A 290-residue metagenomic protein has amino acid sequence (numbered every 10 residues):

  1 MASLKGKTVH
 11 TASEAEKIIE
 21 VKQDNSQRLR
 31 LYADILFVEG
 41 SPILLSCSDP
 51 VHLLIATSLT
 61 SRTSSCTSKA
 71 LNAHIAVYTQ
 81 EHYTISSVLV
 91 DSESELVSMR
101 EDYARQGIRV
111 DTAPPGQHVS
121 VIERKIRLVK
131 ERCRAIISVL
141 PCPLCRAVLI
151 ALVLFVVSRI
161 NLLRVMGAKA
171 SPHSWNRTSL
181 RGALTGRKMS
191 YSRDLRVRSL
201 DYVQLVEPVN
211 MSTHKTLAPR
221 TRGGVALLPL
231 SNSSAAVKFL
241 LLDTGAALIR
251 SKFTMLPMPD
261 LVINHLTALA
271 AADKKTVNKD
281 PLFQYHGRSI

Functional and structural regions predicted by a protein language model:
M1-E131, S174, T178-I290: Retroviral integrase
P115, I122-A170: Surface-exposed, charged/polar loop-rich segments that form substrate/cofactor-binding or regulatory interfaces
